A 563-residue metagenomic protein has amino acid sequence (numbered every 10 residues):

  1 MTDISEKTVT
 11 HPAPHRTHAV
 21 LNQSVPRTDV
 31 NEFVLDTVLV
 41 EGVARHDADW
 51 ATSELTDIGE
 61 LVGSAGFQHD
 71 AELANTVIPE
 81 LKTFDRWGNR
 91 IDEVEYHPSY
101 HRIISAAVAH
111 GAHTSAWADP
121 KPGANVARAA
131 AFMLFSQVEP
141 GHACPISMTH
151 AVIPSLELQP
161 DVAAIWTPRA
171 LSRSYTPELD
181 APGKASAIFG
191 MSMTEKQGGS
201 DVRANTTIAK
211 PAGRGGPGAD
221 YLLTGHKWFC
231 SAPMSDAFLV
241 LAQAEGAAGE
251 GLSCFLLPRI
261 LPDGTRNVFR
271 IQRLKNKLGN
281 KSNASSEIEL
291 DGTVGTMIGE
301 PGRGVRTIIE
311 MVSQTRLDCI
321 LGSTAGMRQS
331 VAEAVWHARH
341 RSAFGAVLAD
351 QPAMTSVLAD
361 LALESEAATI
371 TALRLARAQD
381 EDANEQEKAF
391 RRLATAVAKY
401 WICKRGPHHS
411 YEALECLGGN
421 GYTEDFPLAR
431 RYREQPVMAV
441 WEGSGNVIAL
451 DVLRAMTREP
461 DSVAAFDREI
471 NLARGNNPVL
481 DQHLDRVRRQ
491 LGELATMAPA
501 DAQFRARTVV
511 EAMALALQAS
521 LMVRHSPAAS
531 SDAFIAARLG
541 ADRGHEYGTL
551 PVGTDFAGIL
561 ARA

Functional and structural regions predicted by a protein language model:
M1-K121, P140: Extended, charge-enriched "interface" segments that sit outside catalytic cores
E6, P12, R16, L35 (+4 more regions): Alpha-helix capping/hinge segments and adjacent helical runs
R90-E178, S231-A232, E434, W441 (+1 more regions): Internal helix-loop-helix
E178-G183, A187, L450-L491: A structural-propensity feature for long, helix-poor, extended segments
A219-R266: A short core secondary-structure module
D263-V268, Q272, A284-T315, A332-A349 (+2 more regions): A glycine-rich, basic-preceded beta-loop-alpha segment at the flavin cofactor/substrate interface of flavin-utilizing
E366-K399, L414-E415, L491-A506, V510: C-terminal helix-coil-helix/basic helical segment that borders enzyme active sites and/or dimer interfaces and provides
E469-A563: C-terminal amphipathic alpha-helical interaction region
